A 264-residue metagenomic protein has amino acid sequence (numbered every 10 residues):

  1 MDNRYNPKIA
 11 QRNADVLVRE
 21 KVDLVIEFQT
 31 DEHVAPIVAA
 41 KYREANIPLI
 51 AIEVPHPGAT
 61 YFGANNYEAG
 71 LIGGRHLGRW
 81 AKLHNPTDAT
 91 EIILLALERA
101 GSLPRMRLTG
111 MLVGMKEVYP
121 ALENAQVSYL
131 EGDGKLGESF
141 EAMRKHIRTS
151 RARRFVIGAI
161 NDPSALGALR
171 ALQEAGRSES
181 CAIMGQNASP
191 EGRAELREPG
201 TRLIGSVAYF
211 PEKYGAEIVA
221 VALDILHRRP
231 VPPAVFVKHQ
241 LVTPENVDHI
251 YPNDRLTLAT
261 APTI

Functional and structural regions predicted by a protein language model:
M1-A10, D31, G63-G73, L94-G114 (+4 more regions): Hinge/beta->alpha junction and helix N-cap segments in small-molecule ligand-binding domains
Q11-R19, D23-E44, M111, S128-E195: Hydrophobic alpha-helical
V18, L77-K82, I147, I218-P230: Short, hydrophobic alpha-helical segments
E32-E68, E91, S189-E198: Flexible loop/hinge segments that line or gate small-molecule binding clefts
I50, G158, A182-M184, V207 (+1 more regions): Structural detector of well-ordered beta-strand residues that form the stable sheet scaffold of enzyme domains
D88-E91, E123-A125, E179-A182: Short acidic capping loops at alpha-helix termini that bridge into adjacent secondary structure
L103, M115, F210-I264: Hinge/cleft segment of the Venus flytrap/periplasmic-binding protein
P199-A208: Rossmann-fold dehydrogenase core element
